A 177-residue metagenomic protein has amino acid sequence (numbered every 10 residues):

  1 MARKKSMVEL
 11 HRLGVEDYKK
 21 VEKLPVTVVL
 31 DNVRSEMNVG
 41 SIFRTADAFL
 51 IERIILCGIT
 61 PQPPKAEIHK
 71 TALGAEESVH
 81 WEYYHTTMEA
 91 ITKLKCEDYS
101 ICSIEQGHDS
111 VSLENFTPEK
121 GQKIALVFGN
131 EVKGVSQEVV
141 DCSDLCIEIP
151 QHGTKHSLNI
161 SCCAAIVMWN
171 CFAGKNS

Functional and structural regions predicted by a protein language model:
M1-S177: Post-transcriptional modification and biogenesis factors for structured RNAs of the translation apparatus
